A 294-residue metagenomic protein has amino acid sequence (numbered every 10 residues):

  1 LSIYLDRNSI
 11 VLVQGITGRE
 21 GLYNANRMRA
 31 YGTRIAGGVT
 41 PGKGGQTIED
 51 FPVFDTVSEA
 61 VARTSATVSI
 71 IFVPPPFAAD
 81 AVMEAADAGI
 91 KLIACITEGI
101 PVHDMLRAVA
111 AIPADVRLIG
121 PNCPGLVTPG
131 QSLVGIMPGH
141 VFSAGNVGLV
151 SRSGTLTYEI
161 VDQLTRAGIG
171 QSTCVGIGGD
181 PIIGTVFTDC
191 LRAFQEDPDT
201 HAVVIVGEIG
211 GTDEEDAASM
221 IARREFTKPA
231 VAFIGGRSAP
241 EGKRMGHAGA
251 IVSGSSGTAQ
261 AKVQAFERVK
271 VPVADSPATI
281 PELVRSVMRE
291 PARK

Functional and structural regions predicted by a protein language model:
L1-K294: Catalytic-core regions of core metabolic enzymes, especially those transforming organic acids/acyl-group intermediates
